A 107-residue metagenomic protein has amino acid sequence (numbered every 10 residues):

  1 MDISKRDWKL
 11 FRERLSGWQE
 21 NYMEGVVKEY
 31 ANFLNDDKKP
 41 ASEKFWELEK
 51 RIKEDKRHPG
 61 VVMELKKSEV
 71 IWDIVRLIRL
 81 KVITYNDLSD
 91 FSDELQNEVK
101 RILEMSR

Functional and structural regions predicted by a protein language model:
M1-R107: Acidic, Ser/Pro/Thr-rich low-complexity regulatory regions and the short amphipathic helical interaction modules they
